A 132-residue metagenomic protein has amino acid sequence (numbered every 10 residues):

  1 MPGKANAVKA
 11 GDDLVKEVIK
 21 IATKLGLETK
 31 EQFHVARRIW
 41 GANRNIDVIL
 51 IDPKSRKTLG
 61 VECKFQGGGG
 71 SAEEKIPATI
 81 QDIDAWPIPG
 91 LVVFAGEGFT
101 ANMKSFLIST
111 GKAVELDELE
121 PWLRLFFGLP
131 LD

Functional and structural regions predicted by a protein language model:
M1-R37: Acidic-basic catalytic patches of nuclease active cores, encompassing PD-(D/E)XK and other metal-cofactor nuclease
K9, F94-D132: Domain-level recognition of nuclease-like catalytic cores that cleave nucleotide substrates
D12-K16, N43, I76-I80: Short amphipathic alpha-helical segment that frequently serves as the phosphate-/nucleotide-binding helix
T23-L27, P87, G111: Glycine-centered loop/turn motif at secondary-structure junctions
E28-S55, G70: Active-site metal-binding core of divalent-cation-utilizing nuclease and nuclease-like domains
T29, G90, A113-E115: Hydrophobic beta-strand scaffold residues
V35, F65, E120: Active-site-proximal loop/turn and secondary-structure-junction residues that shape catalytic pockets, frequently
T58-L59, K64-T110: Catalytic cores of nucleic-acid endonucleases
